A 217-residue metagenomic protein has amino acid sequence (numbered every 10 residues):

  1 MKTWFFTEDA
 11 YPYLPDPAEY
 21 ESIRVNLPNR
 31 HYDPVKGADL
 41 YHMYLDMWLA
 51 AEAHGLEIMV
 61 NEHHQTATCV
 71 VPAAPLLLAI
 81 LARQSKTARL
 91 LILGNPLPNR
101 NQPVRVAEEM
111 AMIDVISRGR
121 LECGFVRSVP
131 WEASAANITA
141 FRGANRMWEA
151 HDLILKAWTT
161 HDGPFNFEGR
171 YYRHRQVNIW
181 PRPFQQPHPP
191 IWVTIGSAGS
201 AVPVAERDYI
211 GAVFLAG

Functional and structural regions predicted by a protein language model:
M1-A88, H188-P189: N-terminal beta1-alpha1-beta2 module of alpha/beta enzyme domains
K2, N145-P183, P187-T194, P203: Extended catalytic-interface subdomain
K2-G37, N99-N166, G211-V213, G217: Flexible, glycine-rich active-site loops centered on histidine and acidic residues that chelate a metal or position
T3-T7, I58-N61, L90-G94, L121-F125 (+2 more regions): Hydrophobic faces of well-ordered beta-strands that scaffold small-molecule active sites in alpha/beta enzyme cores
D39-A50, V106-E109, I195-P203: Short, acidic/polar
H64-A73, L97-V104, G217: Acidic-and-aromatic substrate-binding clefts and catalytic sites of carbohydrate-active enzymes
Q84-T87, S117, A205-A212: Glycine-enriched alpha-helix->loop->beta-strand junction motifs that scaffold or abut catalytic
S197, A201-G217: A conserved active-site cap/scaffold subdomain adjacent to cofactor or substrate pockets
